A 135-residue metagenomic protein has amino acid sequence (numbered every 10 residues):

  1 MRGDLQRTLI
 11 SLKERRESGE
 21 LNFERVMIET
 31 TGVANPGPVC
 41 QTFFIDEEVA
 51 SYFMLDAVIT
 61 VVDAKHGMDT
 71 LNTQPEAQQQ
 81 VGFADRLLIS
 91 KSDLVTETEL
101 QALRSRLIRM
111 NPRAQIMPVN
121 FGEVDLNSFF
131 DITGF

Functional and structural regions predicted by a protein language model:
M1-T70: Nucleotide-state-sensitive switch-loop elements of NTP-binding domains
D4, T8, P38-T42, E76 (+2 more regions): Alpha-helical scaffold elements adjacent to nucleotide-binding pockets in ATP/GTP-utilizing enzyme cores
R16, N22, A50, D56 (+4 more regions): General N-terminal targeting signals
F23, F53-A57, F83-D85, N111-Q115: Short glycine-/polar-rich loops that comprise or flank the Walker A/P-loop and associated switch/sensor motifs
T30, S90-K91: Short glycine-centered, acidic/aromatic-flanked micro-motifs in structured strand/loop junctions that mark active-site
A64, M68-F83, L87: Flexible active-site lid/hinge loop adjacent to a nucleotide/diphosphate and Mg2+-phosphate binding pocket
Q79, R86, S92-F135: C-terminal accessory "lid"/substrate-recognition subdomains
